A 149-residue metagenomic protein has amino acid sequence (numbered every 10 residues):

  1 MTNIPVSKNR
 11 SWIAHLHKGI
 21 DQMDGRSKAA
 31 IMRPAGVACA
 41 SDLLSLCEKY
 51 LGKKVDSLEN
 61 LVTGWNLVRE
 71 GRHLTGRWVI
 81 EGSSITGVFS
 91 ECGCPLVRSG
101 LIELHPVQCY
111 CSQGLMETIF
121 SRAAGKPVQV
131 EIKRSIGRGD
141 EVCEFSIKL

Functional and structural regions predicted by a protein language model:
M1-V107, V128-I136, D140, L149: N-terminal accessory segment detector
V107-G125: Active-site helix/loop of acyl-thioester processing domains in fatty-acid/polyketide metabolism, spanning hotdog-fold
F145: Conserved SAM-binding loop
